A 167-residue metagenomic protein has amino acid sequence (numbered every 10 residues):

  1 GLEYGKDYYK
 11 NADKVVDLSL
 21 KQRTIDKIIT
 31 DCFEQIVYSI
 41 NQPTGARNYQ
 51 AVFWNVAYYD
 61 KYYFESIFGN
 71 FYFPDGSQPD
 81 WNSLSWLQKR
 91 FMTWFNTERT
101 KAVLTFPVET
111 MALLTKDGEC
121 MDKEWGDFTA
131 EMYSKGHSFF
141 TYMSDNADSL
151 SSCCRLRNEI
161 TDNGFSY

Functional and structural regions predicted by a protein language model:
G1-Y167: Conserved catalytic cores of very large enzyme subunits
